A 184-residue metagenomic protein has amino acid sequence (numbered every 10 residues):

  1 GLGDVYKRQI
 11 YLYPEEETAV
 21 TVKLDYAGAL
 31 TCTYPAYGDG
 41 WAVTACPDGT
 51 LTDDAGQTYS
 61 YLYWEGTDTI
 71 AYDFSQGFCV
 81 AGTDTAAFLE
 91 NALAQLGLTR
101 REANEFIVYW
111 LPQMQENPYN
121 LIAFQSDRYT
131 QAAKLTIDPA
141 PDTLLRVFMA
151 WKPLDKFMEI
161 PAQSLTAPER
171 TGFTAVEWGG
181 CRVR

Functional and structural regions predicted by a protein language model:
G1-R184: Protease-labile, long low-complexity intrinsically disordered regions enriched in Pro/Ser/Thr
